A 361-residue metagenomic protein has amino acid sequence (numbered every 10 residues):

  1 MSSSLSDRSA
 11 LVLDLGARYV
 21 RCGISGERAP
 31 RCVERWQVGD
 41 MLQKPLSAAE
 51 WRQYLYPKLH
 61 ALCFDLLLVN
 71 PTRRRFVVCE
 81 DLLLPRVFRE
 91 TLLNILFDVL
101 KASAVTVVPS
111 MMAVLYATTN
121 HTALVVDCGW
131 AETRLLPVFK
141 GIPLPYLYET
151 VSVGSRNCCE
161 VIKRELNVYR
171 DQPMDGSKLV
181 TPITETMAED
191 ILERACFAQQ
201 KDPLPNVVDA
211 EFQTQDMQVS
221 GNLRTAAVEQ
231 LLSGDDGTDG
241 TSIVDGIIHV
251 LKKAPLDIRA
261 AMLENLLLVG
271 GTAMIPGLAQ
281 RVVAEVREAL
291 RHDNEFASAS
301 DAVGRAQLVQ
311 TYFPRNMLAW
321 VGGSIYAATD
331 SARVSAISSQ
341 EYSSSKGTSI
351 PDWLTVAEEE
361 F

Functional and structural regions predicted by a protein language model:
M1-L5, A102-V126: Conserved phosphate-binding catalytic cores of ATP/NTP-utilizing and phosphoryl-transfer enzymes
S2-I95, A104, P145-L147, L166 (+2 more regions): Conserved phosphate-binding loops in N-terminal lobes of ATP-dependent enzymes of the actin/Hsp70/sugar-kinase
L5, L13-Y19, T118-N120, V125-R134 (+6 more regions): A short acidic Gly-Thr/Ser loop motif
K58-L66, R224-A261, R281: Phosphate/ATP-binding catalytic cores across multiple sugar-kinase/actin-like superfamilies, primarily ASKHA
E80-R89, C196, Q200, E264-E285 (+1 more regions): Glycine-rich phosphate-binding loops at beta-strand->alpha-helix junctions
F139, P143-G240, V244, M262-N265: Phosphate-binding glycine-rich/basic clefts of nucleotide- and phosphate-handling proteins, predominantly
M174-P182, E295-F361: Acidic, glycine/GT-rich loop-and beta-edge segments that sit at the periphery of enzyme/chaperone cores
L251-L268, T272-Q307: Structured C-terminal portions of repeat-based eukaryotic scaffold domains
